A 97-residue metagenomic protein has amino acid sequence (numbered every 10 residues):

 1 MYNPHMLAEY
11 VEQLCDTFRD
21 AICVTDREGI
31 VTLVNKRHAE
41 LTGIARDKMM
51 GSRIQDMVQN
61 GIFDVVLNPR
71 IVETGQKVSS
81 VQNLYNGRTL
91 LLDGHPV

Functional and structural regions predicted by a protein language model:
Y2-L41, D47: Sensory modules in modular signal-transduction proteins
R19, I54-Q55: A broad detector of the eukaryotic-type serine/threonine protein kinase catalytic domain
L41-T42, M50, M57-V58: PAS-family sensory domains
D47, V58-L90: Terminal output helix/cap of sensory domains in signal transduction proteins
D93-V97: Short loop/turn elements at sensory-signaling interfaces that couple input to output
